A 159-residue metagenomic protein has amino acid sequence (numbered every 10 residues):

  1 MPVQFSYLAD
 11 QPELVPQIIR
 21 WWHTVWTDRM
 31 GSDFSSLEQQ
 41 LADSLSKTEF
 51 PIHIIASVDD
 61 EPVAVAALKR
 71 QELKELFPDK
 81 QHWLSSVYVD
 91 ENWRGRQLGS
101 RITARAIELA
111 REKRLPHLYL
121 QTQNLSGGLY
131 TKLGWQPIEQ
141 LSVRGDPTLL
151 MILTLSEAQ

Functional and structural regions predicted by a protein language model:
P2-I18: A short beta-loop-alpha structural element at the N-terminal edge of CoA-dependent acyl/N-acetyltransferase catalytic
T27-S57, V63, L73: Active-site rim helix/loop that mediates acceptor-substrate recognition in acyltransferases
A56, L68-Q71, V89: GNAT/GCN5-related N-acetyltransferase fold signature
D60-V65, H82: Glycine-rich phosphate/pyrophosphate-binding loop shared by adenosine-nucleotide-utilizing enzymes
P78-E91: Conserved acetyl-CoA binding element of GNAT-fold acetyltransferases
W93, Q97-R105: Conserved acetyl-CoA pyrophosphate-binding loop and the N-cap/start of the following alpha-helix in GNAT-like
A110-Q123: Conserved GNAT acetyl-CoA-binding A-motif
Q121-N124, L133, Q140-Q159: C-terminal "cap" of GNAT-fold acetyltransferases
